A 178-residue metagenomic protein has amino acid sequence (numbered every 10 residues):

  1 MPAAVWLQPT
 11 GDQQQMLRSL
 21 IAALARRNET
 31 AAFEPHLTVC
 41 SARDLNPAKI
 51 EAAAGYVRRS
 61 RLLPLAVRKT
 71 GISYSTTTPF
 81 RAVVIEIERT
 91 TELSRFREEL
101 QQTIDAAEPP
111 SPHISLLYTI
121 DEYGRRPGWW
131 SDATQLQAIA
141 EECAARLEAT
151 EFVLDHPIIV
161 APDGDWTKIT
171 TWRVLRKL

Functional and structural regions predicted by a protein language model:
M1-R68, E86-V153, D165-L178: Basic, often amphipathic N-terminal segments
T70-I72, D155-P157: Generic beta-strand hydrophobic packing signal
S73-V83: Short, basic/glycine-rich phosphate-binding loops at helix/coil junctions that contact nucleotide phosphates
I159-P162: Short, exposed beta-strand-loop hairpins at the edges of beta-sheets in extracellular/periplasmic proteins
